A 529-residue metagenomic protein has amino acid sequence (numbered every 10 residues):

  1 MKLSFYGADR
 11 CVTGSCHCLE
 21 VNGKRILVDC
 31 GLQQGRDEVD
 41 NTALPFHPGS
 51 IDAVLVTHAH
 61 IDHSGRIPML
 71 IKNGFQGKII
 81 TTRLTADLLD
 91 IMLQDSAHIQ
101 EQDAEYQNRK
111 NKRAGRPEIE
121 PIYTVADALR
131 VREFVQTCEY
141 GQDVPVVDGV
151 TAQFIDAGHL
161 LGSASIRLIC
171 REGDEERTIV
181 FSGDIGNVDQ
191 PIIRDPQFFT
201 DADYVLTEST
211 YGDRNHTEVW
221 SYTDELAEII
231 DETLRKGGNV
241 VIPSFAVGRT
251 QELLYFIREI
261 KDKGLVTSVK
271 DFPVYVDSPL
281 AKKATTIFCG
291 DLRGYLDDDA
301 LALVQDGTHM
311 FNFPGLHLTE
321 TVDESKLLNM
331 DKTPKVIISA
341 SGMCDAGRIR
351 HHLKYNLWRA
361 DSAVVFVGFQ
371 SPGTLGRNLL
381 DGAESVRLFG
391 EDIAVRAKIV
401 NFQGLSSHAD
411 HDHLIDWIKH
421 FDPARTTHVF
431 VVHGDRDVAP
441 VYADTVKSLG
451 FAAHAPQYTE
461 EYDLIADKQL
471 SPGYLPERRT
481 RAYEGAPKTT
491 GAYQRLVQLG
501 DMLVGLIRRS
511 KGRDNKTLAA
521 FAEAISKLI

Functional and structural regions predicted by a protein language model:
M1-L55, H60, S64, I71-E252 (+3 more regions): His/Asp/Glu-rich metal-coordinating catalytic cores of metallo-dependent phosphodiesterases/hydrolases acting on
Q100-E105, D291-Q305, R387, L470-R495: A polyampholytic, Gly/Pro-enriched intrinsically disordered region
V150-F154, I287-Y295, I415-W417, I465-E477: Short, surface-exposed amphipathic charged segments that create phosphate/polyanion-binding patches used for binding
P191-L206, L292-A300, Q370-R396: Short, compositionally biased "basic patch" segments
I229-T374, V386-R387, V438-P440, K447-L449 (+2 more regions): Hard-cation-handling environments
R359, V431-R478: C-terminal, active-site-flanking charged/polar segments
R387-H420: Generic long, charged, amphipathic alpha-helical segments
T459-T517: Charged, amphipathic alpha-helical linkers/stalks
